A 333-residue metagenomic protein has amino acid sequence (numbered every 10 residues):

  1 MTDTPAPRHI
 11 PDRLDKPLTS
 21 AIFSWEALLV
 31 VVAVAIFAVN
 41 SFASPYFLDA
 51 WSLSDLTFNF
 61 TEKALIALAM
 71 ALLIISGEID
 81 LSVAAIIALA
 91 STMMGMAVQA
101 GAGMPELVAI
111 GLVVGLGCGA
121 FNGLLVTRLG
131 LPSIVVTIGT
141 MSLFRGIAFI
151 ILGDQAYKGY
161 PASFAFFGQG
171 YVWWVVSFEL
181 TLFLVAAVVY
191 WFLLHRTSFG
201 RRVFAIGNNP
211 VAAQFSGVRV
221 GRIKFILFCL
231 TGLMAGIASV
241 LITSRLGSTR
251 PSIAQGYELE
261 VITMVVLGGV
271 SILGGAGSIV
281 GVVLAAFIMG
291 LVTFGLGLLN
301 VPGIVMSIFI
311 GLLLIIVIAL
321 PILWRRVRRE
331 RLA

Functional and structural regions predicted by a protein language model:
M1-V34, A38, F215-R222, F294-A333: Cytosolic-side transmembrane-helix boundaries in multi-pass membrane proteins
L14-S20, I79, Q99, L116-G159 (+3 more regions): Short loop segments and helix-boundary regions at transmembrane helix junctions of multi-pass inner-membrane proteins
L29-S41, M70, M141, R145 (+5 more regions): Hydrophobic core segments of alpha-helical transmembrane domains in multi-pass membrane transport and ion-translocation
V34-G103, L124-L131, V265, G269-V280 (+1 more regions): Single transmembrane alpha-helix segments in multi-pass membrane proteins
A43-D55, F149-D154, Y171-W173, L193-H195 (+3 more regions): Inter-helical junctions in multi-pass inner-membrane proteins, predominant in energy-converting antiporter-like
G103-G111, G117-N122, V126, W173-T249: Helix-loop-helix "hairpin" substructures at the membrane interface of multi-pass membrane proteins
L129, S133-R196, I223-I226, R245-A254 (+2 more regions): Transmembrane helix-bundle core of multi-pass membrane transporters and related energy-transducing complexes
A235, R245, T249-G311: Transmembrane alpha-helical segments in multi-pass inner-membrane proteins
